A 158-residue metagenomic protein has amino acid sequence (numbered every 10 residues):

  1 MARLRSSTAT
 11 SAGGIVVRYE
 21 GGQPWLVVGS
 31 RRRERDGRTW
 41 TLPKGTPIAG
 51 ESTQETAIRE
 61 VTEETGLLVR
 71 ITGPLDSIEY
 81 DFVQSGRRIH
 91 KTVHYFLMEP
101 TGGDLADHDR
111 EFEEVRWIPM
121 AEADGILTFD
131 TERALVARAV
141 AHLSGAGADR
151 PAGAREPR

Functional and structural regions predicted by a protein language model:
M1-L42: N-terminal strand-loop-strand
T10-A12, K91-H94, E113: Change "...and in nucleic-acid phosphodiester-cleaving endonucleases..." to "...and in nucleic-acid processing enzymes
G21-Q23, R33-D36, I48-A49, S77-Y80 (+1 more regions): Short, charged/polar surface micro-motifs in flexible loops or helix N-caps
T41, H90, W117: Short aromatic/basic micro-patch
L42-L75: The catalytic Nudix box helix
G66-G103: Active-site segment of metal-dependent pyrophosphate-handling enzymes, primarily the Nudix hydrolase catalytic core
E99, D104-A139: NUDIX/MutT-family hydrolases
R138-R158: Short, charged, intrinsically disordered terminal tails
